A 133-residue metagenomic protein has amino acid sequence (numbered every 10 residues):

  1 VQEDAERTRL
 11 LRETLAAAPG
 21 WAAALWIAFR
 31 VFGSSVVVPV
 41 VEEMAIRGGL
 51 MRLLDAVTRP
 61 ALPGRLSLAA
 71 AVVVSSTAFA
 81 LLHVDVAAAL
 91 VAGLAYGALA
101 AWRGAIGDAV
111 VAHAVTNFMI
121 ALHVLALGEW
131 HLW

Functional and structural regions predicted by a protein language model:
V1-A18: Membrane-interfacial helical/loop segments at transmembrane boundaries in membrane proteins
A16-W133: Transmembrane helix-loop-helix hairpins at the membrane interface of multi-pass integral membrane proteins
